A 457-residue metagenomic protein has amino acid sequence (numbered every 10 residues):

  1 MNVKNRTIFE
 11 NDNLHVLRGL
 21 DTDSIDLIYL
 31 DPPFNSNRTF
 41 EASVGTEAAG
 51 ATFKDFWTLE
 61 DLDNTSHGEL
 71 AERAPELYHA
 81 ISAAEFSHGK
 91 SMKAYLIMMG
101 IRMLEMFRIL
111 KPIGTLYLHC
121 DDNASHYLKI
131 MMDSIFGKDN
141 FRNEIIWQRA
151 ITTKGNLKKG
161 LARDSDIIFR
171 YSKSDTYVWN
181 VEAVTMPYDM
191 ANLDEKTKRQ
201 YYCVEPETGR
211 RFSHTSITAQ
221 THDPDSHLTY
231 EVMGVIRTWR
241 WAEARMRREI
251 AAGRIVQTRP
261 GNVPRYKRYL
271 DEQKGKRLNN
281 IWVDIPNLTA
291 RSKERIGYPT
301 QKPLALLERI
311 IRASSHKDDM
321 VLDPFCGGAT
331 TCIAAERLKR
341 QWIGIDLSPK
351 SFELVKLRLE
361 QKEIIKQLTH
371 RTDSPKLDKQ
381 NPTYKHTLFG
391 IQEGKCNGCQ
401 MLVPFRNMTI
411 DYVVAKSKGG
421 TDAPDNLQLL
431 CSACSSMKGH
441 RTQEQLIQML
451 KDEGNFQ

Functional and structural regions predicted by a protein language model:
M1-K350: Core catalytic lobe of class I
A162-R170, G419-S436: Short beta-strand-alpha-helix junction that forms the catalytic/metal-binding core of metal-dependent nuclease domains
I167, L278, F389-E393, R406 (+1 more regions): Short metal-coordination and nucleic-acid-contact micro-motifs, chiefly zinc-binding Cys/His arrays
S172-T176, L429-M449: Short Cys/His-centered divalent metal-binding micro-motifs
K293-T300, L347, S374-T387, V414-A423 (+1 more regions): Short, contiguous acidic/charged loop-to-helix segments that flank catalytic cores in large enzymes
I343-P382: Cysteine-dependent PTP/DSP-like catalytic domain, specifically the C-terminal lobe
Q380-M408, C431-A433: Short cysteine-rich loop/turn motifs with clustered Cys
M401-L429, T442-Q443: Histidine-centered nuclease catalytic patch
